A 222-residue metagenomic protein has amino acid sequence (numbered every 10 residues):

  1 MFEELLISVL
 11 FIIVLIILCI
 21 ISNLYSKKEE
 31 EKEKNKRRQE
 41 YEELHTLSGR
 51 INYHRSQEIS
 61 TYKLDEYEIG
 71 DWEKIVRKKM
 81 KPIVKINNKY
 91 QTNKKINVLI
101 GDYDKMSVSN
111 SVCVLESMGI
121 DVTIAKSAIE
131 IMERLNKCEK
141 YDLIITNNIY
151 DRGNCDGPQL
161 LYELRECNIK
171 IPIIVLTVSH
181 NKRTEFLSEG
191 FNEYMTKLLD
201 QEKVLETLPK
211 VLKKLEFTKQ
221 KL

Functional and structural regions predicted by a protein language model:
M1-E30: N-terminal signal-anchor transmembrane alpha helix of single-pass membrane proteins, serving as the membrane-anchoring
Y25-K74: Short juxtamembrane segments adjacent to a transmembrane helix
D71, E130, L199-L212, E216: C-terminal output helix
K105-I124: Two-component/phosphorelay signaling modules centered on CheY-like receiver
V112, I124-L143, N147, D151: Acidic, metal-coordinating helix/loop segments flanking the phosphotransfer/catalytic sites of two-component signaling
C155-K170: Short amphipathic alpha-helix used as the core "switch/output" element in two-component signaling
I174-T177: Hydrophobic/aromatic residues positioned on beta-strands within the core alpha/beta folds
L187-T196: As written
